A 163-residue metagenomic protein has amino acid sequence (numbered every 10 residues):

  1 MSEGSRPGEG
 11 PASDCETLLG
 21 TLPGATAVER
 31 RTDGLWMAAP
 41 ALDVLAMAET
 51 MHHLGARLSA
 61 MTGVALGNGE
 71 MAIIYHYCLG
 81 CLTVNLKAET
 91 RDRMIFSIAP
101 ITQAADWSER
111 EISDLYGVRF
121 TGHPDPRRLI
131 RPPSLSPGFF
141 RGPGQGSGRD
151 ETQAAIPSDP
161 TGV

Functional and structural regions predicted by a protein language model:
M1-V163: Terminal low-complexity/charged segments
